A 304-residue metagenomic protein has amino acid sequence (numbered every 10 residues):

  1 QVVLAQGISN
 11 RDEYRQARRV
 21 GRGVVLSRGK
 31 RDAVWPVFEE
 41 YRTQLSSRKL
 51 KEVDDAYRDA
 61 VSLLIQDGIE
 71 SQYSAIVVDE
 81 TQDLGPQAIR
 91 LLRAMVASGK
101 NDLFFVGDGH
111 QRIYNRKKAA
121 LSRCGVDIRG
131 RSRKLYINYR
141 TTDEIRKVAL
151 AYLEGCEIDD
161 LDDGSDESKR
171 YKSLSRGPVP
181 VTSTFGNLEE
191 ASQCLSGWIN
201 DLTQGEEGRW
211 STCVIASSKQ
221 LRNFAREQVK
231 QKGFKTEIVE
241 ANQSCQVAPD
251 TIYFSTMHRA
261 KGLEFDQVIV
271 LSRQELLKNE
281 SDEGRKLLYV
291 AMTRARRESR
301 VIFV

Functional and structural regions predicted by a protein language model:
Q1-K30: ATP-hydrolysis module of ASCE/P-loop NTPase motor domains, specifically the Walker B Asp-Glu catalytic pair
V2, D59, G109: Short acidic/histidine-centered micro-motifs embedded in hydrophobic/aromatic stretches that mark compact functional
R11-A17, L50-R58: Short coil/turn segments at secondary-structure boundaries
S27-K30, P36-L50, S62-S71, A75-V290 (+1 more regions): Conserved helicase motor core of SF1/SF2 NTP-dependent helicases
